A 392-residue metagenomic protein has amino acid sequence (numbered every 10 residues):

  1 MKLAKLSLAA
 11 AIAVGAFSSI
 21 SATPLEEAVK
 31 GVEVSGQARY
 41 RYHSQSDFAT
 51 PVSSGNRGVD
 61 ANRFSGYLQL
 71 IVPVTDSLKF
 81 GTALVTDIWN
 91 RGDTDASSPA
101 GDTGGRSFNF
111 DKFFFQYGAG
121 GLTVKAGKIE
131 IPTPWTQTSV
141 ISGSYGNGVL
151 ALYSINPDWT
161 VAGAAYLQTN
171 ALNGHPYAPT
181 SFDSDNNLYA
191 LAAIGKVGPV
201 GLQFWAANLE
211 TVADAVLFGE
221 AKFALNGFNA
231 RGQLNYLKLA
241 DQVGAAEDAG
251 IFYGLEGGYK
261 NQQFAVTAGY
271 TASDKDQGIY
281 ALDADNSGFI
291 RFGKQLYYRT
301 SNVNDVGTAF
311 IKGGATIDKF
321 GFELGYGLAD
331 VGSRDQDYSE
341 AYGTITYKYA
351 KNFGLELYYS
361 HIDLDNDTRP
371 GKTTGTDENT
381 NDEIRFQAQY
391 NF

Functional and structural regions predicted by a protein language model:
K2-I129, V149-N156, G195, A221-G232 (+3 more regions): Beta-barrel outer-membrane channel/assembly domains of diderm bacteria
G58-V59, T103-R106, V140, D183 (+1 more regions): Short Gly/Pro-enriched turn/cap motifs at secondary-structure boundaries
S77, G120-G121, V140-D283, A309-I311 (+4 more regions): Signature for the C-terminal beta-barrel architecture of outer-membrane proteins
G92-D95, G127, W135-V140, G174: Short, conserved acidic/polar surface loops in the N-terminal third of protein domains
G127-P132, K196-G201, S287-K294: Flexible, solvent-exposed coil segments and beta strand-coil junctions, predominantly the extracellular/periplasmic
G278-V303: Flexible internal linker/loop segments at domain or repeat junctions
